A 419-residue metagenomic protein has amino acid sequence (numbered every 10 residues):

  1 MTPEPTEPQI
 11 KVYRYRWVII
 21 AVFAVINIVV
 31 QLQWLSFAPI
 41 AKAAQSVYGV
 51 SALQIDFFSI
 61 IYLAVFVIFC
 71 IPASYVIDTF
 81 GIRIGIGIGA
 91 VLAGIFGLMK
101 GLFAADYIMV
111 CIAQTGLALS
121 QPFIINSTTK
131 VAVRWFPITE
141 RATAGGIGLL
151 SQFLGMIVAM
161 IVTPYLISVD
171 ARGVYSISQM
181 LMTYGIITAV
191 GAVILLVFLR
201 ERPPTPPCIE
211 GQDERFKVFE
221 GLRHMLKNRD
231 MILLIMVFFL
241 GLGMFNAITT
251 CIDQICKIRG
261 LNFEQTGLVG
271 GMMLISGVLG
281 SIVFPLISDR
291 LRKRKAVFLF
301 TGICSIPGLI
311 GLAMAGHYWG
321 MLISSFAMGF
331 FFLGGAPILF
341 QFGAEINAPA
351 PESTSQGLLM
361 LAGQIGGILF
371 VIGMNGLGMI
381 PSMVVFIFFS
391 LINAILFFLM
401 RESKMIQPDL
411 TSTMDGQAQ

Functional and structural regions predicted by a protein language model:
P5-Y13, R202-L234, D415-Q419: Juxtamembrane intracellular "pre-TM" segments in multi-pass secondary transporters
F37-A38, N228-S281: Extracytoplasmic gate region of multi-pass secondary transporters
I68-Y107: Conserved MFS/SLC helix-loop-helix module at the cytosolic interface between two early adjacent transmembrane helices
F69-G81, G280-K293: Helix-to-loop junctions at the C-terminal end of transmembrane segments in multipass secondary transporters
T79-A90, D289-G302: Cytoplasmic membrane-interface "Motif A"-like loop-to-helix N-cap segments of 12-TM Major Facilitator Superfamily
A113-S151: Cytoplasmic helix-loop-helix junction between adjacent transmembrane helices in 12-TM secondary transporters
R292-L339: C-terminal transmembrane helical hairpin of 12-TM major facilitator-type secondary transporters
A344-G378: A late C-terminal transmembrane helix in Major Facilitator Superfamily
